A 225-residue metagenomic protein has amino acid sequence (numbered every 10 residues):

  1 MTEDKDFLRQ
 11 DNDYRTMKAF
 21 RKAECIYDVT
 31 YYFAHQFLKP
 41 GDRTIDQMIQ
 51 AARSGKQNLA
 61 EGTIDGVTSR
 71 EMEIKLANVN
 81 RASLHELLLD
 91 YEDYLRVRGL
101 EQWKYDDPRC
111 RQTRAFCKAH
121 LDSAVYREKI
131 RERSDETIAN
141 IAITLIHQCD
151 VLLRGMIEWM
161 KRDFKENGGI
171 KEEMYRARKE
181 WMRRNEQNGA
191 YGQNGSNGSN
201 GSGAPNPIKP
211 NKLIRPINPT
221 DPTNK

Functional and structural regions predicted by a protein language model:
M1-K225: Amphipathic alpha-helical assembly/interaction segments
